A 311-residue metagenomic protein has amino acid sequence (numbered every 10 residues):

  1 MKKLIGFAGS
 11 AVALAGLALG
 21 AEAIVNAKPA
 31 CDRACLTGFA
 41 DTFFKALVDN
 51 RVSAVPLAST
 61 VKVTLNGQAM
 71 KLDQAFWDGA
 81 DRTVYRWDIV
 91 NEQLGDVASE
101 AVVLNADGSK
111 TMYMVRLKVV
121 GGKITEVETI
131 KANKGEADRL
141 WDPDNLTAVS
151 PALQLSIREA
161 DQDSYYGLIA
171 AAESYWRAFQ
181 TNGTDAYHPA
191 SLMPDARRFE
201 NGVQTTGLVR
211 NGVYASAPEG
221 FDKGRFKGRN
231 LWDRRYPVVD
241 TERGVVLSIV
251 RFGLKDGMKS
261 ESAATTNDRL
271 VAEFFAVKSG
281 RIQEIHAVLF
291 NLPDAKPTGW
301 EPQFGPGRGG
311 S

Functional and structural regions predicted by a protein language model:
K2-A21: Gram-negative bacterial Sec-dependent N-terminal signal peptides
E22-S311: C-terminal and inter-domain tail/linker signature
